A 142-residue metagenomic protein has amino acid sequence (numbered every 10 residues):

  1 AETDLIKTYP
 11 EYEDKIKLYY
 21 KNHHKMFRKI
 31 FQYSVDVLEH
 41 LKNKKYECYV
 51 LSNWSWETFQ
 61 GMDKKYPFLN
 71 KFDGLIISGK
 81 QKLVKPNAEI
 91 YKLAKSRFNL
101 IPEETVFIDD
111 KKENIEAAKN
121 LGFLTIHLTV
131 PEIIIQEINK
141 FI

Functional and structural regions predicted by a protein language model:
A1-E11: Helix-loop "lid/cap" segments that line or gate small-molecule binding pockets
D4, L18-N22, E57: Short acidic/histidine-centered micro-motifs embedded in hydrophobic/aromatic stretches that mark compact functional
P10, D14-Y49, A88, P131: Short, acidic loop-to-helix structural element flanking the phosphoryl-transfer center in phosphate-processing enzymes
S52: Conserved phosphate-coupling serine/threonine residues in phosphotransfer and NTP-handling enzymes
S55-W56, D63-I142: Asp-based, Mg2+/Mn2+-dependent phosphohydrolase catalytic module
